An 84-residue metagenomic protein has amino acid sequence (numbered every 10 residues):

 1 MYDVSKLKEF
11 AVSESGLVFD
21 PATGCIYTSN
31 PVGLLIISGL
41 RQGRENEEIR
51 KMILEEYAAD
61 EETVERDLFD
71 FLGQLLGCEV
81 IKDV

Functional and structural regions predicted by a protein language model:
M1-K8: Hydrophobic packing positions characteristic of elongated beta-solenoid/beta-helix-type spike/fiber shafts
E9-L35: Short alpha-helical segments that sit at the start of domains
C25-V84: Long, charge-rich, low-complexity alpha-helical segments
